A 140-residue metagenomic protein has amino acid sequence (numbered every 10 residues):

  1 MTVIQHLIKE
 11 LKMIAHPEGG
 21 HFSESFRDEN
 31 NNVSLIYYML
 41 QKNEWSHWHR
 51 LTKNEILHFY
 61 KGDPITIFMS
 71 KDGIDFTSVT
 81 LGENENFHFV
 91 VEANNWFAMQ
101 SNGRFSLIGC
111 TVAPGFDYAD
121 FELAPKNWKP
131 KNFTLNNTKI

Functional and structural regions predicted by a protein language model:
M1-V90, A98, G103-I140: Non-catalytic, conserved peripheral segments adjacent to functional cores
